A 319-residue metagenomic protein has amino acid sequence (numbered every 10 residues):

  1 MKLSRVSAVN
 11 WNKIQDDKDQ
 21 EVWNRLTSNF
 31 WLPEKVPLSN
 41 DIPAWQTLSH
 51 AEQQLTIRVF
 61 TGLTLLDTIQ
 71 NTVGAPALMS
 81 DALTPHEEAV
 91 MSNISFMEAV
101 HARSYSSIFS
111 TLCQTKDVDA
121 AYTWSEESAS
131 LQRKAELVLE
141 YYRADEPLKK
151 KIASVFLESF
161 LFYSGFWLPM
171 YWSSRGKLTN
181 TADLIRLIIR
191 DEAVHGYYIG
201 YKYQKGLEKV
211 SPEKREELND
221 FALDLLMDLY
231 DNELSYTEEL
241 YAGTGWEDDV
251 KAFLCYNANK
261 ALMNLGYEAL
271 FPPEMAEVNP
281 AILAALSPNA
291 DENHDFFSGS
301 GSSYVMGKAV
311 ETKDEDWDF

Functional and structural regions predicted by a protein language model:
M1-F319: Non-heme di-metal
